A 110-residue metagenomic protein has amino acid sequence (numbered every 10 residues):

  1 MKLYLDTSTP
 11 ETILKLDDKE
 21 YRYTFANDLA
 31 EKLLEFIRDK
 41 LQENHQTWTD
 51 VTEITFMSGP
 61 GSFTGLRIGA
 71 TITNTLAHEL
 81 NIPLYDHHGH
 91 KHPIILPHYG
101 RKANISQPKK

Functional and structural regions predicted by a protein language model:
M1-T49, H78-K110: Oxyanion-binding and handling regions
P10, G59-P60: Short glycine-rich anion-binding loops that position phosphate/pyrophosphate groups of nucleotides and phosphorylated
N27, S62-F63: A generic secondary-structure micro-motif detector that highlights 1-2 residue hydrophobic/ambivalent hotspots embedded
E53-S58, T64-I82: DPxDG-like acidic metal-binding loop motif
